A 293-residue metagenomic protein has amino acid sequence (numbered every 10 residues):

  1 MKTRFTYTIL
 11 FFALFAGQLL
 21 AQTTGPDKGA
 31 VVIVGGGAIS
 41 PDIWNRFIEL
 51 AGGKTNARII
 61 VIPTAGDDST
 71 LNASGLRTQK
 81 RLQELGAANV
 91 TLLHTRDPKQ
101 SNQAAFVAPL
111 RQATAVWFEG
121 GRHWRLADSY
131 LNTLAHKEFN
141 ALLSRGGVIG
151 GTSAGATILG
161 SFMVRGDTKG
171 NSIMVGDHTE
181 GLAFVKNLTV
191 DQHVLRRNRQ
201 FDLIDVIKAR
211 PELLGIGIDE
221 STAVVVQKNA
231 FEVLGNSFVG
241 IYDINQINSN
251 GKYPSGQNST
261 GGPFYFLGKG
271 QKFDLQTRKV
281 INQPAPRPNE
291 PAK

Functional and structural regions predicted by a protein language model:
M1-F5: Positively charged n-region of N-terminal signal peptides that target proteins for export
Y7-Q18: Bacterial N-terminal signal peptides
Q22-T55, G66, L71-L76, K80-N89 (+2 more regions): C-terminal and late-domain segments of enzyme folds
R58-T64: Short internal beta-strands
D68-Q112, R125: Portal/gating segments that form or line small-molecule/metal binding sites
P109-Q112, L134-G146: Catalytic-core regions built around general acid/base machinery
W117-G120, F139-M163: Catalytic nucleophile loop
H123-T133: Glycine/threonine-rich flexible loop motifs
